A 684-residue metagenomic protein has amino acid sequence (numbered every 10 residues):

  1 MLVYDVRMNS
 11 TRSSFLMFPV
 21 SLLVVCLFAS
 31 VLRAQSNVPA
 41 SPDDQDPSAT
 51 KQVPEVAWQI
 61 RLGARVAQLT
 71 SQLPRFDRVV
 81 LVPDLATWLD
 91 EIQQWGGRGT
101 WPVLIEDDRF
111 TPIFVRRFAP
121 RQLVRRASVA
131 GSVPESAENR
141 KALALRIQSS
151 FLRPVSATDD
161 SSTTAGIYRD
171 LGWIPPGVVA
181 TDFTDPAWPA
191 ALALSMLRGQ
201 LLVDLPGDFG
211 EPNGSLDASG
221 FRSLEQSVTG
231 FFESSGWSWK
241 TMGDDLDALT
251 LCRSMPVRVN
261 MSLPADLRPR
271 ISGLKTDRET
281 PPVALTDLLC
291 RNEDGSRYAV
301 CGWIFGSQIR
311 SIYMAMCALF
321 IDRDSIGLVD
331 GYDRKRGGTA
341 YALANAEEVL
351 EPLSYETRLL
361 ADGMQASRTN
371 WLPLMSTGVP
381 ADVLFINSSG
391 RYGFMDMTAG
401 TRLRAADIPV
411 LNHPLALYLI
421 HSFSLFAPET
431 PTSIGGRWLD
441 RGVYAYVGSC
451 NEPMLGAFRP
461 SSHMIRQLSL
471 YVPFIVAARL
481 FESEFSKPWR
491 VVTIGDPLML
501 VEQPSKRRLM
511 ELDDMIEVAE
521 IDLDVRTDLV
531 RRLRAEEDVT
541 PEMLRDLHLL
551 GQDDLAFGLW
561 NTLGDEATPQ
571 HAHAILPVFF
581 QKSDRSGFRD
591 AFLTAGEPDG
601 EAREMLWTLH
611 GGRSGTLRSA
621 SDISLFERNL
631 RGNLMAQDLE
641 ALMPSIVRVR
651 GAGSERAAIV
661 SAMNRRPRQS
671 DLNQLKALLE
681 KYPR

Functional and structural regions predicted by a protein language model:
N9-V20: Bacterial N-terminal signal peptides that target proteins for export
P19-S30: Bacterial N-terminal signal peptides
Q68, T87-L89, T100, R109-Q122 (+5 more regions): Cysteine-dependent hydrolase recognition
D554-L563, R585-P598, S619-R631, L639-L642 (+1 more regions): Alpha-helical repeat scaffolds
A572-P577, R603-L609, E640-A641: Alpha-solenoid helical repeat scaffolds
R656-R684: Terminal, low-structured helical/coil segments at or just beyond the last alpha-helical repeat
